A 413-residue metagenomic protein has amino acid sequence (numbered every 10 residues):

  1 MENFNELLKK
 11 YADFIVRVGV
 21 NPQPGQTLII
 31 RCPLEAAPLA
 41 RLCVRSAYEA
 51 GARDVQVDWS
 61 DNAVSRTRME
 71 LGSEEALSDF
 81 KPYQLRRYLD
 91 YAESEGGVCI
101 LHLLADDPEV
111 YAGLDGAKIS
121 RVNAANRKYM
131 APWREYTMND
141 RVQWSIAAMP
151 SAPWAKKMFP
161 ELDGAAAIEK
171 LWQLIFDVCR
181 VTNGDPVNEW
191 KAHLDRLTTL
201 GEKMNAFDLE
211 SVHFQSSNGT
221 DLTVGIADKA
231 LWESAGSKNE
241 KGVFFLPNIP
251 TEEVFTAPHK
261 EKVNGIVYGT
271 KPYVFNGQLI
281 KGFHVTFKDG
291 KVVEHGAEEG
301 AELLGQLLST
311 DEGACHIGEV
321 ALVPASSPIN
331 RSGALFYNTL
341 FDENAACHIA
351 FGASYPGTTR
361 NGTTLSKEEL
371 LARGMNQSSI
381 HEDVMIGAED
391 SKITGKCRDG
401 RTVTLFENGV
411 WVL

Functional and structural regions predicted by a protein language model:
M1-N264, R401, L413: Active-site bordering "gate/hinge" segments that shape substrate access to catalytic or cofactor-binding pockets
D13, N205-F207, N276-Q278, G313 (+2 more regions): Short solvent-exposed loop/turn micro-motifs enriched in small/polar/acidic residues
E35-A36, D106-P108, S151, G219 (+8 more regions): Short, glycine-/Ser/Thr-/acidic-enriched flexible segments
A112-D115, K156-P160, A235-S237, Q278-K281 (+3 more regions): A short secondary-structure junction signal
V254-E312: Long, well-ordered mid-to-C-terminal structural blocks that present hydrophobic/aromatic surfaces
K262-N264, I280-G282, D289, C315-E319 (+3 more regions): Active-site lining segments that contact anionic ligands and/or coordinate catalytic metals
V292-T363: Dual-mode signal for accessory low-complexity, basic/Gly-rich regions
E368-L413: Extended hydrophobic packing segments that form well-structured cores
